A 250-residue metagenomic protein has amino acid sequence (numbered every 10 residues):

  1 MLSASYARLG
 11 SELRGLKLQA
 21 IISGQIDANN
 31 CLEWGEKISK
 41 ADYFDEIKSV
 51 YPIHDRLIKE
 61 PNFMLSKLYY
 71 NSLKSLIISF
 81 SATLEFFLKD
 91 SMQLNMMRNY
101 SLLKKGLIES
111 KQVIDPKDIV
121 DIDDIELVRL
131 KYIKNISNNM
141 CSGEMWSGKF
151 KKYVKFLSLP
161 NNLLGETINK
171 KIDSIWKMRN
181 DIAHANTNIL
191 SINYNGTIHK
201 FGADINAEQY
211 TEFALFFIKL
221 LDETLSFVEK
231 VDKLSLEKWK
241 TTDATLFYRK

Functional and structural regions predicted by a protein language model:
M1-I78: Charged alpha-helical initiation segments
L2, S39, I47, T83 (+5 more regions): A general marker of short, structured functional hotspots
A4, T167-K250: Polyanionic, low-complexity intrinsically disordered segments
L9, L16, L76, F80-S91 (+4 more regions): Amphipathic alpha-helices that form helix-helix packing interfaces
E12, K37, K117, S137-F156 (+2 more regions): Short, highly charged low-complexity linear segments
L13, S79, E109-S110, H184 (+1 more regions): Intrinsically disordered, low-complexity segments enriched in polar/charged small residues
S23, D27-N30, W34-K37, M97-K105 (+5 more regions): Short, surface-exposed, charged/polar-biased interaction segments
F44-W176: Helix-loop junctions and short alpha-helical segments
